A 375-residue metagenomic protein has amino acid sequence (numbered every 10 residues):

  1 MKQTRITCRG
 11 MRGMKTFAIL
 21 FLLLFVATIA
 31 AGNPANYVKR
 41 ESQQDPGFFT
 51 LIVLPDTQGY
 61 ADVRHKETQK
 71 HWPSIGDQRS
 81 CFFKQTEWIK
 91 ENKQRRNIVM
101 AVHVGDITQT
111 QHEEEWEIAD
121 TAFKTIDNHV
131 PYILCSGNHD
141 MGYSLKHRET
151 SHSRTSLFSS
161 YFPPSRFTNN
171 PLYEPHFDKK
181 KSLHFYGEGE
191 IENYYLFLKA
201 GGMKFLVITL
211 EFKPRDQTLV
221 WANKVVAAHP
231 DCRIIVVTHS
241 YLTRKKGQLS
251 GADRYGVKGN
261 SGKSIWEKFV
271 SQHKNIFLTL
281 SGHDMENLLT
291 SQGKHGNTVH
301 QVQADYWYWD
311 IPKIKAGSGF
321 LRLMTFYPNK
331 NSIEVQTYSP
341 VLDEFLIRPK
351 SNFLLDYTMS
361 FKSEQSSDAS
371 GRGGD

Functional and structural regions predicted by a protein language model:
G32-E115: N-terminal active-site segment of His-dependent metallophosphoesterases
D45, K315, R322-D375: A short C-terminal boundary segment appended to hydrolase-like catalytic domains
F48-H65, G202-K213, V237, H300-D305 (+1 more regions): Active-site-proximal beta-strand elements of phosphoester/diester hydrolases
V53-P55, V99-D106, P131-G137, L210 (+4 more regions): Active-site neighborhood of phospho(di)ester-bond hydrolases with catalytic His/Asp-centered motifs
Y60-D62, Q109-Q111, S136-L145, I191-Y194 (+5 more regions): Active-site environment of divalent metal-dependent phosphoester hydrolases
K70-P73, H112-V220, T290-Q303, F320-T325 (+2 more regions): Extended active-site neighborhood of metal-dependent phosphoesterases/phosphodiesterases
S74, D216-V220, A227-I276: Active-site-proximal segments of metal-dependent phosphoesterases and phosphodiesterases across multiple
V257-N329: Conserved beta-sheet core of the metallophosphoesterase superfamily
